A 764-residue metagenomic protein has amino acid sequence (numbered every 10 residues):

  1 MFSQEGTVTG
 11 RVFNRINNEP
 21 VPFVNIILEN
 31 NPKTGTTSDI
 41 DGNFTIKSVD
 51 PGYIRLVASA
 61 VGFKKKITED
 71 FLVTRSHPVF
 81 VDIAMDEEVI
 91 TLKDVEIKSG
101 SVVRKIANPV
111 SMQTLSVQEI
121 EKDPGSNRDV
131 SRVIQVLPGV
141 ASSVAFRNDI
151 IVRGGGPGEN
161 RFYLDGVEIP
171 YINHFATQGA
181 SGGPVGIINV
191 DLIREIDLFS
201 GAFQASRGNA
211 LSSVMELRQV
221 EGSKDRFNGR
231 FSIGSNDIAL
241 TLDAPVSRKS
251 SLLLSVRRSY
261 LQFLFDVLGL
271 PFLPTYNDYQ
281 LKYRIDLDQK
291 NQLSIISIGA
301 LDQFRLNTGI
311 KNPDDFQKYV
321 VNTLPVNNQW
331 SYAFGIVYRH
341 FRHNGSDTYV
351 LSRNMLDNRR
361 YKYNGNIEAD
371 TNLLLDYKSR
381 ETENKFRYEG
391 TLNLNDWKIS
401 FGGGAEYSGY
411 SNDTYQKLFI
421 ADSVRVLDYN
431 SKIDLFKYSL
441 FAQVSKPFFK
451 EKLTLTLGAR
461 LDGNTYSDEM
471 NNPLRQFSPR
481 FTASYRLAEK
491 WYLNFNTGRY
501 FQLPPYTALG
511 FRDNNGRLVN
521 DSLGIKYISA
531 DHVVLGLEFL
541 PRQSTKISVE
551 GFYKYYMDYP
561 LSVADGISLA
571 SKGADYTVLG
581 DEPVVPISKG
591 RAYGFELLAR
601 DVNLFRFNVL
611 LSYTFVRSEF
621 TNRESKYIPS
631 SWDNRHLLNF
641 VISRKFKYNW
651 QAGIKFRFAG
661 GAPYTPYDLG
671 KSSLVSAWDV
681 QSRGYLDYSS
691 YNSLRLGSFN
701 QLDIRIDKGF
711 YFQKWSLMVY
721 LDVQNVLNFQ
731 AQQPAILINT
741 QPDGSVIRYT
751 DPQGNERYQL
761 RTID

Functional and structural regions predicted by a protein language model:
R11-N17, V24-E29, S59-K64, T74-N127 (+3 more regions): Short, acidic, small-residue-rich periplasmic hinge/interaction motif at the N-terminus of Gram-negative outer-membrane
K47, V167-L198, L281: Short acidic/polar hinge/loop motifs at secondary-structure boundaries that mediate gating or recognition
K122-D123, R128-Y171, E195: Extracytoplasmic beta-strand/coil segments of soluble accessory domains associated with Gram-negative outer-membrane
N173, G309-D314, S411-I420, E489-V533 (+3 more regions): Surface-exposed extracellular loop regions of Gram-negative outer-membrane beta-barrel proteins, predominantly
V185-N228, A239-T241, R248: A beta-strand signature from Gram-negative outer-membrane beta-barrel systems, especially the internal plug domain
Y377-S379, E383-E389, D428-F441, S522 (+2 more regions): Outer membrane beta-barrel strand-and-loop segments of large Gram-negative receptors, especially TonB-dependent
P447-F449, Y553-Y555, A574-G661: Gram-negative outer-membrane beta-barrel transporters
M557, R657-S682, G697-Q701, K708-D764: C-terminal beta-signal and adjacent terminal beta-strands/loops of Gram-negative outer-membrane beta-barrel proteins
